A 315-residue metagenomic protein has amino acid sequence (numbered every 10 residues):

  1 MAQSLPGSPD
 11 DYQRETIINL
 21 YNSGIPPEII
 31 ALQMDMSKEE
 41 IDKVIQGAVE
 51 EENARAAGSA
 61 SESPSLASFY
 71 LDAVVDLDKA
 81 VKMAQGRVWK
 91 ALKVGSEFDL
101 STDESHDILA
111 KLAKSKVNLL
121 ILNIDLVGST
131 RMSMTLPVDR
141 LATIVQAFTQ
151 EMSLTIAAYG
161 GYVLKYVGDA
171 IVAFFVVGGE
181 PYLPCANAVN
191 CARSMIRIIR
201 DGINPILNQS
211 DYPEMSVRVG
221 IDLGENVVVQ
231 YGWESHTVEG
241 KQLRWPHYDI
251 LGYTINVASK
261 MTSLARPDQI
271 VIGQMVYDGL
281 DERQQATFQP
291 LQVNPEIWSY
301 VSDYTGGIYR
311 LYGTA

Functional and structural regions predicted by a protein language model:
M1-D11, E15-S101, S235, A265-A315: Intrinsically disordered, glycine/charged-rich C-terminal tails and inter-domain linkers that flank nucleotidyl cyclase
S101-H106, G202-I203: Short gly/ser/thr-rich secondary-structure transition/capping motifs
D107-N187: Catalytic NTP-binding/metal-coordinating core of nucleotidyl cyclase/transferase enzymes
I144-A147, E151, N190-I198, N256 (+1 more regions): Long, highly charged amphipathic alpha-helices
Y159-P184, N204-I250: Catalytic core of nucleotidyl cyclases, primarily class III adenylyl/guanylyl cyclases
R193, R197, D201-Q209: Acidic, metal/cofactor-coordinating or nucleic-acid-engaging core segments within structured domains
R244-W245, T254, Q292-E296: Extended, amphipathic alpha-helical stalk segments that mediate dimerization and serve as stator/scaffold rods within
P246-M275: Catalytic/regulatory signature loops of cyclic-dinucleotide turnover enzymes and related class III nucleotidyl cyclases
